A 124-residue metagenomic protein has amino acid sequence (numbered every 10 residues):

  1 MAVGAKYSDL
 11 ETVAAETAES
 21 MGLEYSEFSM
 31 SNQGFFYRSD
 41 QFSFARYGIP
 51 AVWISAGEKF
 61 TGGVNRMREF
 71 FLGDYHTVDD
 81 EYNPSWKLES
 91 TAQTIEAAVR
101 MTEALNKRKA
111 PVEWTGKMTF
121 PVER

Functional and structural regions predicted by a protein language model:
M1-F71: Metal-dependent peptidase/peptidase-like ectodomains
S55-E123: His/Asp/Glu-rich mid-to-C-terminal helical/loop segments that flank catalytic regions of hydrolases
